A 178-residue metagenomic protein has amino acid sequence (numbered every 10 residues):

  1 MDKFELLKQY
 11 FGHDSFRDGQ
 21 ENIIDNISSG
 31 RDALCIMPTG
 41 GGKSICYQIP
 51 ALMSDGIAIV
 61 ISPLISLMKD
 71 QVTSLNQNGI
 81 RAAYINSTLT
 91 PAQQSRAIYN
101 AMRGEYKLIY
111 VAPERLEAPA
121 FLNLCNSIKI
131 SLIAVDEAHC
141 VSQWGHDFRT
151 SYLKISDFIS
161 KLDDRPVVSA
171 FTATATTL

Functional and structural regions predicted by a protein language model:
M1-P38: Conserved pre-motif I regulatory segment
F4, A58-V60, I65-A118: Conserved nucleic-acid-binding Ia/Ib motif block in the N-terminal RecA-like helicase ATPase lobe
G30-I49, I59-S62, S169-T174: Walker A/P-loop
D32, G56-I59, R81, E105-I109 (+2 more regions): Loop/turn-to-beta-strand initiation segments
T39, L64-I65, V111-R115, E137-A138 (+1 more regions): A short beta-strand-to-loop transition that corresponds to the Sensor-1 phosphate-sensing loop of AAA+ P-loop ATPases
G41, Q48, L89-L132, C140-H146: Conserved helix/coil segment N-terminal to the catalytic DExD/H
A51-M53, L75-Q77, Y99-G104, N123-I128 (+1 more regions): Conserved catalytic network of the ASCE P-loop NTPase/AAA+ motor domain
N126-L178: Post-DEXD/H (motif II) to motif III coupling segment of the RecA-like Helicase ATP-binding lobe
